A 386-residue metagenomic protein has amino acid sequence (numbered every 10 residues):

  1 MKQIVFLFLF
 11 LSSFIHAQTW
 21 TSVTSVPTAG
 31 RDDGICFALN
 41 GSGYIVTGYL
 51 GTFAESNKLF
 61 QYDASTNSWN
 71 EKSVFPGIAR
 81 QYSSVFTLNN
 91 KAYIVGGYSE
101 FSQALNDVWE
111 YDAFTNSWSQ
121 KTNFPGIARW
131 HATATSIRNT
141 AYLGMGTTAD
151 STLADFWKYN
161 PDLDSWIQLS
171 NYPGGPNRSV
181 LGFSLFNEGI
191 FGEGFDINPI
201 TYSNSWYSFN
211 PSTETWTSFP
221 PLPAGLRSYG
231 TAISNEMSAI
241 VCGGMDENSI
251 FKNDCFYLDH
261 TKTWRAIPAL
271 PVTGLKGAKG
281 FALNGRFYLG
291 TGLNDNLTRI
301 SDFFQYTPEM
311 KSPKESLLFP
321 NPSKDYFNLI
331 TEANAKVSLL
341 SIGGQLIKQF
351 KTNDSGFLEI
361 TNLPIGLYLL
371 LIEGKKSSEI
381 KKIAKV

Functional and structural regions predicted by a protein language model:
M1-T19, N321, Q345, Y368 (+1 more regions): Bacterial Sec-dependent N-terminal signal peptides
K2, K91, K158, K381-K385: A general lysine-centric signal
V5-L9, I167, P220, F256 (+6 more regions): Intrinsic-disorder/low-complexity peptide segments enriched for small residues
L7, A17-E309: Kelch-like beta-propeller repeat domains
F8-S12, H16, G126, L329 (+1 more regions): Generic detector of N-terminal low-structure segments
S13-H16, V241, L258-D259, G344 (+2 more regions): Intrinsically disordered, low-complexity serine/threonine-rich segments
S312-V386: C-terminal outer-membrane/trafficking sorting elements
